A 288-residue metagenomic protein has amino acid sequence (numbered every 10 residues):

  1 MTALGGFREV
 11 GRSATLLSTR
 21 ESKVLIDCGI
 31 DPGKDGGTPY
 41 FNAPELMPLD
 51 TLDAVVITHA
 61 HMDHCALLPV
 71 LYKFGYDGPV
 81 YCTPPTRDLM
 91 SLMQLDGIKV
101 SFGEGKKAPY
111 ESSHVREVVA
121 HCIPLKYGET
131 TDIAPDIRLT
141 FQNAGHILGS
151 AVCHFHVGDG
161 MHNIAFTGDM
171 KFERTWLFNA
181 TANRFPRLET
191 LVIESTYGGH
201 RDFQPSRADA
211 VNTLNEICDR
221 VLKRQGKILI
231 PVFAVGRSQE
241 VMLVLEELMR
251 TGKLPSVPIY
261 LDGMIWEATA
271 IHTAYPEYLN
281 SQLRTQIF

Functional and structural regions predicted by a protein language model:
F7-R12, T19-G78, C82-A120, F172-A180: Pre-active-site segment of Zn-dependent metallo-hydrolases
R8, H61-M62, I147-L148, F233-E240: Gly/Ser/Thr-rich loops at beta-strand to alpha-helix junctions that form or flank small-molecule/cofactor-binding
T19, E129-N183: Catalytic core of the metallo-beta-lactamase
I26-C28, L52-H61, L68, Y81-T83 (+5 more regions): Active-site neighborhood of phospho(di)ester-bond hydrolases with catalytic His/Asp-centered motifs
G78-R87, V192, P255-A268: Short internal beta-strands
Q94-S150, E277-F288: Metallo-beta-lactamase
F155, L188-D202: Gly-rich Lys/Arg/Thr-decorated short loops/hinges at beta-loop-alpha junctions or inter-strand turns that position
L214-F288: Hard-cation-handling environments
